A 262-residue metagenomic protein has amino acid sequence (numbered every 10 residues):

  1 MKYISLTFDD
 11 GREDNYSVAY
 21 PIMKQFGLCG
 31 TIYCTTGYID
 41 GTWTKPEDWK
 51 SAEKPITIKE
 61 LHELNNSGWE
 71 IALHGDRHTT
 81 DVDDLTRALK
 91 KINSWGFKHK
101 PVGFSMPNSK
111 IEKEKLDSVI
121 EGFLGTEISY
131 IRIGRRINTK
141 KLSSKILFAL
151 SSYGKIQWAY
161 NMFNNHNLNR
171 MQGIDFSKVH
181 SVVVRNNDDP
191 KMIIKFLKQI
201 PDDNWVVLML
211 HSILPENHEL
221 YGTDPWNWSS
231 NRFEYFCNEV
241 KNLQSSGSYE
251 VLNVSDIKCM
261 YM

Functional and structural regions predicted by a protein language model:
M1-N15: Boundary/entry segment of secreted carbohydrate-active catalytic domains
I4-T7, G30-C34, E70-H74, K100-S105 (+3 more regions): Structural recognition of the beta-strand scaffold that forms the well-ordered cores of secreted hydrolase catalytic
G11-E13, G37-D40, D76-T79, N108-I111 (+3 more regions): Short, solvent-exposed loop/turn segments at secondary-structure junctions
N15-V18, I22-M23, D76-I193: Catalytic domains of cell-wall/extracellular-matrix polysaccharide-remodeling enzymes, centered on de-N-acetylation
Y20-L28, K50-H74, L89-F97, L124-G125 (+3 more regions): Acidic (Asp/Glu)-rich catalytic clusters
Q25, N93-G96, Y130-I133, I193-P201 (+1 more regions): C-terminal domain-boundary segment and adjacent tail
G27-W49: A short, conserved beta-to-alpha structural element at the edge of catalytic cores that scaffolds binding
G41-P55, Y221-S230: Aromatic- and acidic-residue-enriched segments that line the glycan-binding/catalytic groove of carbohydrate-active
